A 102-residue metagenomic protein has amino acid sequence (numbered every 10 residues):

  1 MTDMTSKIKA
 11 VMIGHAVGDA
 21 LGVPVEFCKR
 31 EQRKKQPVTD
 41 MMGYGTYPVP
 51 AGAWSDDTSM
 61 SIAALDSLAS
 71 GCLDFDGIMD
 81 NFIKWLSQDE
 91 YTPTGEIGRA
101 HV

Functional and structural regions predicted by a protein language model:
M1-R99: Structured, active/binding-site neighborhoods that engage oxygen-rich ligands
